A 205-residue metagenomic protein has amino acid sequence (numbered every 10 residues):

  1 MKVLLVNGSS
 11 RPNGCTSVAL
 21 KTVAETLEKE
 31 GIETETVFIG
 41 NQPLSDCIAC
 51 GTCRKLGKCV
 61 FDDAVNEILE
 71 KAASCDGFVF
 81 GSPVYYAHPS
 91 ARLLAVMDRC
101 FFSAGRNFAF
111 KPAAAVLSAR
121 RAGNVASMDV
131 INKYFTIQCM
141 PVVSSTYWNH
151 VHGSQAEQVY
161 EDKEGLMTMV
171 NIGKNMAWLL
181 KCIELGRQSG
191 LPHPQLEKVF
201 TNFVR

Functional and structural regions predicted by a protein language model:
K2-E30: N-terminal beta1-alpha1 ligand-phosphate binding loop
I32-Q42: A short beta-strand-loop structural module common to alpha/beta enzyme folds
Q42-A72, E197-R205: Cysteine-cluster motifs in flexible loop/terminal segments that predominantly coordinate metals
G51-K55, N132, E161-D162: Short, hinge-like loop/turn segments at secondary-structure boundaries
G57-Y147: Helix-loop-strand module that forms the ligand-binding subsite of alpha/beta enzymes
P141-R205: Glycine-rich phosphate/pyrophosphate-binding loop and the adjoining helix
